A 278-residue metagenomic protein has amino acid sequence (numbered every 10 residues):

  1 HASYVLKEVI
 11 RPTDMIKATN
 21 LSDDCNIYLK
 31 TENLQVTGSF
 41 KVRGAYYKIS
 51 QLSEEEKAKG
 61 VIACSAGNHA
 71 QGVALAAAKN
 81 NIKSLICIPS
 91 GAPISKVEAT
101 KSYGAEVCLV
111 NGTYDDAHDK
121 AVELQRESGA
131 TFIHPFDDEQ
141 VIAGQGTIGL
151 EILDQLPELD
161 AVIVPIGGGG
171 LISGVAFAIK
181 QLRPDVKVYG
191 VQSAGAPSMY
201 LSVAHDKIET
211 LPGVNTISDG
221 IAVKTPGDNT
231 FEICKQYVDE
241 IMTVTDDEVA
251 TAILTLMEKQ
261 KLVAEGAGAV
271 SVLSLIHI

Functional and structural regions predicted by a protein language model:
H1-I276: PLP-dependent amino-acid enzyme catalytic core
